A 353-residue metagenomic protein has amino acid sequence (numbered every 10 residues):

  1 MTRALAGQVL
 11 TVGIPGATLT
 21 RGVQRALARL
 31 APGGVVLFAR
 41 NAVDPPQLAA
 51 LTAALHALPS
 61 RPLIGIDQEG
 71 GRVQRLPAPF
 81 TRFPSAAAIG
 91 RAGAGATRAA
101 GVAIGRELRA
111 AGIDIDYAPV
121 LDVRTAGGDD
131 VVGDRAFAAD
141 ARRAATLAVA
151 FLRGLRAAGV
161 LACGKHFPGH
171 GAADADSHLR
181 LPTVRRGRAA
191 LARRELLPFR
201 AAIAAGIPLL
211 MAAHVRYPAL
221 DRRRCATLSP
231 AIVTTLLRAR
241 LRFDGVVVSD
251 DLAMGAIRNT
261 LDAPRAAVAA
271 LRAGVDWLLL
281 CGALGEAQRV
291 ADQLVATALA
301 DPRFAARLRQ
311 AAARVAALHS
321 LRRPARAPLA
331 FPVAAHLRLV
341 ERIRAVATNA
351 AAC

Functional and structural regions predicted by a protein language model:
M1, V35, D67, L108 (+5 more regions): Divalent metal-coordination and catalytic microenvironments
M1-A78, A347-C353: N-terminal hydrophobic targeting/anchoring segments and the immediately downstream early-domain regions of hydrolases
T2-L30, P230, A239-R240, R258-C353: Preference for extracellular/luminal or secreted protein segments
G13, R40-S60, R72-Q74, R142 (+1 more regions): Second-shell residues forming the walls of enzyme active-site clefts
P32-R40, D114-V120, G274-L278: Divalent metal-dependent hydrolysis catalytic cores, especially in the metallo-beta-lactamase
H56-T81, T97-R124, A144-P168: Glycine-rich, aromatic-flanked loop segments that form ligand/cofactor-binding clefts across common enzyme folds
F80-G93, D134-A138: A charged helix-plus-loop insertion that forms the helical arch/lid used to bind and gate nucleic-acid substrates
R91-I113, E195, R265-R272: Alpha-helical scaffold segments that flank or form the walls of functional sites
